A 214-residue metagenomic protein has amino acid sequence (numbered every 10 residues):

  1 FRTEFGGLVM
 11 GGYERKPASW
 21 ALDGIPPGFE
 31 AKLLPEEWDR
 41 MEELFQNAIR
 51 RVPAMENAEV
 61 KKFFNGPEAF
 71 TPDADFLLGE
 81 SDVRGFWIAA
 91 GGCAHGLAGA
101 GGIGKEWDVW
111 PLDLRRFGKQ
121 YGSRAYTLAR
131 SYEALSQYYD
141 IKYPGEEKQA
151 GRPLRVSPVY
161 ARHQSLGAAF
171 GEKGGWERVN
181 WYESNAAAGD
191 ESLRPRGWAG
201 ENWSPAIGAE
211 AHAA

Functional and structural regions predicted by a protein language model:
F1-G85: Active-site lid/adjacent beta-loop-alpha segment flanking the redox-cofactor pocket in flavoenzymes
G6, R15-K16, V83, C93-H95 (+2 more regions): Short, glycine-/Ser/Thr-/acidic-enriched flexible segments
G7-G12, G85-I88, D190-R194, I207: Short, well-ordered strand-loop elements centered on a beta-strand within folded domains, enriched for acidic residues
A31-W38, C93, Q149-P153, G200: Hydrophobic alpha-helical scaffolding
W38, E68, C93-A94, G175: Short, surface-exposed acidic/glycine-rich loop or hinge patches that mediate macromolecular interfaces
K62, D75, W87-I88, A100 (+2 more regions): Short glycine- and Lys/Arg-enriched binding-loop motifs that mark or flank ligand-binding interfaces
G79, V83-K105: Conserved mid-domain beta->alpha element of the FAD-binding
G102-A214: Glycine/proline-enriched, intrinsically flexible loops and inter-domain linkers
